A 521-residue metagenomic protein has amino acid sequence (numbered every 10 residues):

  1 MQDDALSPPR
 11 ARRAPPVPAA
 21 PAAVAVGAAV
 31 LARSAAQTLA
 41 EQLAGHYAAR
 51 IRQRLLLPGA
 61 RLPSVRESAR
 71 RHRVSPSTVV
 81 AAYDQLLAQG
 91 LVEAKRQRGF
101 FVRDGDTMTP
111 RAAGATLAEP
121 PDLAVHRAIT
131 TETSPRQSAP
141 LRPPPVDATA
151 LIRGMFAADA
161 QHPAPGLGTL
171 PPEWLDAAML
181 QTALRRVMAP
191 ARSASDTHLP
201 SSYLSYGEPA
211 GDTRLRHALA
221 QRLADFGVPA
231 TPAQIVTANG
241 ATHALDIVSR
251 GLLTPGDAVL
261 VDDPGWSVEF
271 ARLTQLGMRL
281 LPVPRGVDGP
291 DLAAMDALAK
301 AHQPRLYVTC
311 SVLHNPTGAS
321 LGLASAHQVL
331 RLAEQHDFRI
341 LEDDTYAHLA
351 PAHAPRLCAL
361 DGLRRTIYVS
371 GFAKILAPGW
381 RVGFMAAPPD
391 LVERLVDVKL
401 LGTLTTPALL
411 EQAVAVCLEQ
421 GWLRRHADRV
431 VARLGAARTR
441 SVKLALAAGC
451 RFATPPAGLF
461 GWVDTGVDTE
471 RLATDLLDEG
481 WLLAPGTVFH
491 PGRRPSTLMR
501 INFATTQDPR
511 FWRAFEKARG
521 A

Functional and structural regions predicted by a protein language model:
M1-R186, V396, L400-T406, R429 (+8 more regions): N-terminal basic, amphipathic alpha-helical segments
V187-H336, H348-L363, I367: Conserved core of the PLP fold type I
V261, P282, I340-E342, V414 (+1 more regions): Hydrophobic residues in well-ordered beta-strands that form the structural core
T366-A445, R451-A453: PLP-dependent aminotransferase class I/II
A387, V463-V467, F503-T505: Short beta-strand-to-loop capping motifs
E479-R500: Conserved PLP cofactor-binding pocket of PLP-dependent enzymes
